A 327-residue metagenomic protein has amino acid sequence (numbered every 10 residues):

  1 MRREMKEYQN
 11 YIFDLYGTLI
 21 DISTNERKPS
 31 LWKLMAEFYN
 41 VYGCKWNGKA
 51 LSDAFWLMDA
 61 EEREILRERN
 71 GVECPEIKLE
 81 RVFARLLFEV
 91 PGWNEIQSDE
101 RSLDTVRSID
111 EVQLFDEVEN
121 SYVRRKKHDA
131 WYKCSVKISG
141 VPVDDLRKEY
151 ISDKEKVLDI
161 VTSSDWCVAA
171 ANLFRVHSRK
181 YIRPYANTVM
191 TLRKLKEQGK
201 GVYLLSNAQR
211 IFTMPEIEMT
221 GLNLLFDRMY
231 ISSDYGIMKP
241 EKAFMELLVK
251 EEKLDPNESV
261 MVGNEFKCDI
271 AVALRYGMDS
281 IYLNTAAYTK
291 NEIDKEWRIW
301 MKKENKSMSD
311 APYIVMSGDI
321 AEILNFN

Functional and structural regions predicted by a protein language model:
M1-Y11, S23, W46-K49, Q97-K133 (+2 more regions): Asp-based, Mg2+/Mn2+-dependent phosphohydrolase catalytic module
S23-E26, N70: Short, solvent-exposed loop/turn segments at secondary-structure boundaries
E26-Y39: Basic, amphipathic juxtamembrane/active-site segments that coordinate anionic phosphate or diphosphate groups
M35-A36, Y42-N172: A metal-dependent, Asp-based hydrolase signature
L173-I182: Surface-exposed cleft-lining segments at the edges of enzyme active sites
P184-T188: A short, well-structured juxtamembrane/interface segment
